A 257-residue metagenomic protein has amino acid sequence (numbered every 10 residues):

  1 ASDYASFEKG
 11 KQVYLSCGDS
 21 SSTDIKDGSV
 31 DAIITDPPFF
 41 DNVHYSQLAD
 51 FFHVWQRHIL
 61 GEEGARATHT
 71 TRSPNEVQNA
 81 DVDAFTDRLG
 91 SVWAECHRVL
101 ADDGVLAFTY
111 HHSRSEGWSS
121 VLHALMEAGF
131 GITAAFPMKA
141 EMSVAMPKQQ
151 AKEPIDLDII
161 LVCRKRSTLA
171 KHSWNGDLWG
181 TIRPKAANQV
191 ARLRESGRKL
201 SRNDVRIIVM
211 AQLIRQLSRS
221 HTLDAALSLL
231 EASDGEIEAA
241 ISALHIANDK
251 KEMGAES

Functional and structural regions predicted by a protein language model:
A1-S257: S-adenosyl-L-methionine-dependent nucleic acid methyltransferase catalytic domains
